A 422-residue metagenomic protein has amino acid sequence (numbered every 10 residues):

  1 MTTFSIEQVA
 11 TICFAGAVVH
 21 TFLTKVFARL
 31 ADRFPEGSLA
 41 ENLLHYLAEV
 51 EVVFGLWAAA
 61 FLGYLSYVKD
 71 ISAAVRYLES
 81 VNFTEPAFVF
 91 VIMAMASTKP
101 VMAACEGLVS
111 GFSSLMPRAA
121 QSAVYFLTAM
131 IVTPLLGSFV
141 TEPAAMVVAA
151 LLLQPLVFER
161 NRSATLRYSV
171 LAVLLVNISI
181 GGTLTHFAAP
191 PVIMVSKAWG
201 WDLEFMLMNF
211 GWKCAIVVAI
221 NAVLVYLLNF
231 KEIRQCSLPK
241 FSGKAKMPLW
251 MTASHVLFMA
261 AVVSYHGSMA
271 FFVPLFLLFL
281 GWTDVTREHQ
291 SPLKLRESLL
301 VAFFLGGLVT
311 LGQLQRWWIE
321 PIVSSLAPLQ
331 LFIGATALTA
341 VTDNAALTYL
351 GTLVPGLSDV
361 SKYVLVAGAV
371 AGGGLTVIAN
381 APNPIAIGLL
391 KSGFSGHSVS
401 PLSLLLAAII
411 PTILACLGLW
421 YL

Functional and structural regions predicted by a protein language model:
M1-V9, N42-V50, I71-P86, L203-K213 (+4 more regions): Interfacial loop-to-helix junctions that mark the boundaries of transmembrane helices in multi-pass membrane
T2, I6-R33, R162-Y168, A172 (+3 more regions): Juxtamembrane and boundary regions of transmembrane helices in multi-pass small-molecule transporters and channels
V9-R29, E49-Y67, N82-A94, V148 (+4 more regions): Hydrophobic mid-bilayer segments of alpha-helices in multi-pass membrane transport proteins, especially secondary
L62-Y77, I92-G111, L135-V147, Q313-P321 (+1 more regions): Transmembrane alpha-helix boundary signature
V68-I71, V75-R76, M102, H255-D359: Transmembrane helical segments that form the transport core of multi-pass membrane transport proteins
M93-V101, A119-A120, V132-A144, V176-T185 (+2 more regions): Helix-loop-helix module between adjacent transmembrane segments
V124-I180, M194, Y349-A367, L390-I409 (+1 more regions): Hydrophobic transmembrane alpha-helices that form the pore/transport pathway of multi-pass ion and small-solute
I220-S264, F271-F276: Long, contiguous bundles of hydrophobic transmembrane helices that form the permeation core of multi-pass
